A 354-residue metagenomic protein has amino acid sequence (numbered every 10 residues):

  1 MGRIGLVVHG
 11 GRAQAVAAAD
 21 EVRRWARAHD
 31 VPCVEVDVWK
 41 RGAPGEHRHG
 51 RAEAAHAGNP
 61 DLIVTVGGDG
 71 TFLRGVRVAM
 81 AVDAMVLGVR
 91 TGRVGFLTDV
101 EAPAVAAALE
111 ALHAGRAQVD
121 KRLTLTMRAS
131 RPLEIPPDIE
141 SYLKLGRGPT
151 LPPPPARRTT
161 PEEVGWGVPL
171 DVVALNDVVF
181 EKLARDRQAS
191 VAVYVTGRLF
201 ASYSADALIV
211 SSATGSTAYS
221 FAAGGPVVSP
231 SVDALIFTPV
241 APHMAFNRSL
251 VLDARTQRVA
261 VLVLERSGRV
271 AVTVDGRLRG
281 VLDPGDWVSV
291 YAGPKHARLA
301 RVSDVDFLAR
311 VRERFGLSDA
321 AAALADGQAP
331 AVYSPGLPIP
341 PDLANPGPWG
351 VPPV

Functional and structural regions predicted by a protein language model:
M1-V82, G115: N-terminal glycine-/serine-/threonine-rich phosphate-binding loop
H9, V64, G68, R90 (+2 more regions): A residue-level signal for conserved active-site and pocket-lining positions in enzyme catalytic cores
G68-T71, V94, T214-S216: Short glycine-rich anion-binding loops that position phosphate/pyrophosphate groups of nucleotides and phosphorylated
V82-D99: Short, acidic/small-residue loops that bind anionic groups at enzyme active sites
F96-D206: Catalytic core of DAGKc-family lipid kinases
V172, F180, R185, T196-L199 (+1 more regions): ATP/nucleoside-binding phosphotransfer catalytic cores, i.e., glycine-rich phosphate-binding loops
Q188, R198-F246: Gly/Ser/Thr-rich active-site loops/lids in small-molecule metabolic enzymes that frequently grip phosphoryl groups
V193, G215, V272: Short aromatic-centered micro-motifs
